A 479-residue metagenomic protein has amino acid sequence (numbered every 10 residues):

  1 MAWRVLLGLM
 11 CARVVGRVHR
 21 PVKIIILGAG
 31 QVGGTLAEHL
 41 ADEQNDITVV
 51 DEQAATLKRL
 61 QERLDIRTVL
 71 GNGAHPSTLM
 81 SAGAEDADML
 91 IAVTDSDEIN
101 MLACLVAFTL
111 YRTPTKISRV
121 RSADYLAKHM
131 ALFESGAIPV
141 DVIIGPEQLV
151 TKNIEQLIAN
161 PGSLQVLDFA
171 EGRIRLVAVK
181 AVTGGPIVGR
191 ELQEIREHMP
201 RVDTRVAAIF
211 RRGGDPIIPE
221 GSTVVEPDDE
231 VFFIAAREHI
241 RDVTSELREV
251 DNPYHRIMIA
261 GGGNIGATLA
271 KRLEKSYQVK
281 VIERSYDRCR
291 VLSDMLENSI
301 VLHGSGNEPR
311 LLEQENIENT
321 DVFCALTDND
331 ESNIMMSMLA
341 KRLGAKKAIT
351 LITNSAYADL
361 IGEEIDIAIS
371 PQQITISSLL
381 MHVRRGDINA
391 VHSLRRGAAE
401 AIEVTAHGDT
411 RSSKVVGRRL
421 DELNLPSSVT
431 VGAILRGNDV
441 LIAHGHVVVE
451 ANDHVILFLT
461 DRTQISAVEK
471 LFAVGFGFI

Functional and structural regions predicted by a protein language model:
A2-I479: Cytosolic regulatory regions of ion transport systems
